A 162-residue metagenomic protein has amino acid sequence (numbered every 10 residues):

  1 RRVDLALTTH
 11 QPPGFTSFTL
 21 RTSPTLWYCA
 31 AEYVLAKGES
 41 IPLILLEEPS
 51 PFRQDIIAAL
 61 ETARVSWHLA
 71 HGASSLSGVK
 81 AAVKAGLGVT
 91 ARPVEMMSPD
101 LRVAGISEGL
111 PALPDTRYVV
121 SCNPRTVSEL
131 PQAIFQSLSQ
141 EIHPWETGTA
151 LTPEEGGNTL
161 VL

Functional and structural regions predicted by a protein language model:
R1-T25: Short beta-strand-centered segments that line the small-molecule binding cleft or hinge of alpha/beta clamshell
D4-A6, L43, G88-T90: Short, well-ordered beta-strand core segments
L7, W27, L43, V103 (+2 more regions): Generic preference for hydrophobic
H10-P13, C29-V34, R92-V94: Short, polar loop motifs at secondary-structure junctions
G14-F18, S23, A85-T126: Beta-alpha-beta core module
P42-A63, S128-L130: Secondary-structure junction motif
P51, I57, T62-S107, G157: Hydrophobic hinge/microswitch elements
G109-A150, E154-E155: A late-sequence structural motif
